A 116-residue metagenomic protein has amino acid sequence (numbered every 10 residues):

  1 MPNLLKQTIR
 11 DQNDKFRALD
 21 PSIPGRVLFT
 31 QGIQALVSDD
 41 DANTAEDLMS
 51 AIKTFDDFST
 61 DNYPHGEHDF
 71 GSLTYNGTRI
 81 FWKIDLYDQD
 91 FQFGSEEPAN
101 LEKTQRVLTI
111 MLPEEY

Functional and structural regions predicted by a protein language model:
P2, K6-T74: Compact soluble domain cores
E67-Y116: Short, compact, well-ordered microdomains
